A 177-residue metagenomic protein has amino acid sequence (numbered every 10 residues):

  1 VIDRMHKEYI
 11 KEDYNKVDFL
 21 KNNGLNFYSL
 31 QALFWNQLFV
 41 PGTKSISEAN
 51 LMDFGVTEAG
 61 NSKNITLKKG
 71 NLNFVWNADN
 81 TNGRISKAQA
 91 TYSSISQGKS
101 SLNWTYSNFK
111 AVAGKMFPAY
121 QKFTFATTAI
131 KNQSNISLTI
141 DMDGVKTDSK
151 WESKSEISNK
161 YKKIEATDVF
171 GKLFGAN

Functional and structural regions predicted by a protein language model:
V1-A32: An acidic-aromatic
D18-N22, I130, G171: A general boundary/transition motif marking the beginning of the first structured unit of a protein
S29, P41-S45: C-terminal/domain-edge helix-coil "capping" segments
L33-F34, M142: Short, intrinsically disordered/low-complexity patches at protein termini and at juxtamembrane boundaries
W35-F39: Sec-exported extracytoplasmic/periplasmic mature domains
I46-N159: Gly/Pro-enriched, hydrophobic low-complexity segments that function as extracytoplasmic propeptides/linkers
K150-N177: Gram-negative outer-membrane assembly/targeting C-terminal domains
